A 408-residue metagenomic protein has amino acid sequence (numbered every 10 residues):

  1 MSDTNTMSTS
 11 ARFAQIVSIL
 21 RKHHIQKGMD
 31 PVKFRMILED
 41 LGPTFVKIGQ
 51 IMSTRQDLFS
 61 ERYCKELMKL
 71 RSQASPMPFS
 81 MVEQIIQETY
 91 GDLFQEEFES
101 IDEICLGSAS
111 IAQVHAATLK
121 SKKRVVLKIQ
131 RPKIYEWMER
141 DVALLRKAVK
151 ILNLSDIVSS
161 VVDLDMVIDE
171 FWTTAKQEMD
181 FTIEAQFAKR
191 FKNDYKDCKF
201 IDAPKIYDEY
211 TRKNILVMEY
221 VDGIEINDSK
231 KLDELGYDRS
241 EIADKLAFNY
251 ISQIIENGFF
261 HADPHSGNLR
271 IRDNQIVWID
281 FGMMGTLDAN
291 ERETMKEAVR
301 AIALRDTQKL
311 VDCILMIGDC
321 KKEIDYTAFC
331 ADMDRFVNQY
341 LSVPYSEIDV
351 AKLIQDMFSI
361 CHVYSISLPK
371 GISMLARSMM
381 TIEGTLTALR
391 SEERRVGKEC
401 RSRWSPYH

Functional and structural regions predicted by a protein language model:
M1-Q253, G258, S266, R270-R395: Broad phosphate/nucleotide-binding scaffolds in NTP-utilizing and phosphate-metabolizing enzymes
H261: Histidine-centered phosphotransfer motif of kinases
G397-H408: Positively charged, low-complexity/disordered segments
